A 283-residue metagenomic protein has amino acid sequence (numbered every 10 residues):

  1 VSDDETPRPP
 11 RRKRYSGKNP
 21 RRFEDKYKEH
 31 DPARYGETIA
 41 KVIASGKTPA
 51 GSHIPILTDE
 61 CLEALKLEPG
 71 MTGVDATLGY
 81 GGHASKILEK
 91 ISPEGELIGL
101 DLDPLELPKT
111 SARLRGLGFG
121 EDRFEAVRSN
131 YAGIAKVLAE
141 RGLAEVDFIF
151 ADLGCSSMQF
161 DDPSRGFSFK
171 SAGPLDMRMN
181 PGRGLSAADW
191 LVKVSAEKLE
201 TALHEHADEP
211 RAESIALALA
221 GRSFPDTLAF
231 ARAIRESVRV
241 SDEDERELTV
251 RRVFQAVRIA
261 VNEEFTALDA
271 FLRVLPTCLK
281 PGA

Functional and structural regions predicted by a protein language model:
V1-A283: S-adenosyl-L-methionine-dependent methyltransferase catalytic core, i.e., the SAM/SAH-binding region
